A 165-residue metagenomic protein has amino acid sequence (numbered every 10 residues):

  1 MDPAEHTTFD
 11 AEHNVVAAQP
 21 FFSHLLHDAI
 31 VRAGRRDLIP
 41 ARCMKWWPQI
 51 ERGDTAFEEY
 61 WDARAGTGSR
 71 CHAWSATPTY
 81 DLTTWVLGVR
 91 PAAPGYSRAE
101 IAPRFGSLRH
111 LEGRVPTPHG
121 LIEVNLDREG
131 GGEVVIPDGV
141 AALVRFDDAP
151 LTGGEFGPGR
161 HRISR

Functional and structural regions predicted by a protein language model:
M1-S23, G66-W74: Solvent-exposed loop and edge beta-strand segments that line ligand/cofactor-binding and catalytic clefts
T8-E12, A29, L38-A41: Extended beta-strand-rich architecture
A18-V31, W74-T84: Well-ordered alpha-helical segments within folded domains of soluble proteins
D37-R165: Non-catalytic C-terminal accessory modules of carbohydrate-active enzymes
